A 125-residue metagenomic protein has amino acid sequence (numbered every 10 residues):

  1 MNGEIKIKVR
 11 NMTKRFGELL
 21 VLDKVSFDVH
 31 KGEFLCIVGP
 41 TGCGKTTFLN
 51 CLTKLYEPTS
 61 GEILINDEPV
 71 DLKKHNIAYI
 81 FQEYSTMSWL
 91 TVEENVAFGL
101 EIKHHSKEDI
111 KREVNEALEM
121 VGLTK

Functional and structural regions predicted by a protein language model:
L35-C36, Y79: Short beta-strand immediately N-terminal to the Walker A/P-loop
V38-P40: The feature captures the beta-strand-to-loop junction immediately N-terminal to the Walker
T53: Helix-to-loop junction immediately C-terminal to a conserved catalytic motif
G61-L72: Conserved ABC transporter NBD signature motif
F81-S85, L90: ABC ATPase nucleotide-binding domain signature
L90-A97: Short coil-to-helix segment of the ABC ATPase nucleotide-binding domain corresponding to the Q-loop/switch region
A97, E108-K125: Conserved ABC ATPase "signature" region
